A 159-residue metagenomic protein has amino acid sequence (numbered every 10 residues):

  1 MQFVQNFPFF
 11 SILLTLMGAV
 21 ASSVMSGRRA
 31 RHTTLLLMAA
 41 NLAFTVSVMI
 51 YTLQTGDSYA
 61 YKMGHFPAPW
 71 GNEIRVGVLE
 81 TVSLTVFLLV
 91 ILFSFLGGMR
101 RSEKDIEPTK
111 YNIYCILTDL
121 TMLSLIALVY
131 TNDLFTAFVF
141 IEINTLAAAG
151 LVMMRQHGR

Functional and structural regions predicted by a protein language model:
M1-F7, A21-I116: Transmembrane helix-loop-helix hairpins at membrane boundaries of multipass inner-membrane proteins
Q5-L16: C-terminal regulatory domains involved in ligand/effector binding and gene-expression control
I12, I74-G77, Y130, V139-I141: Hydrophobic transmembrane-helix microenvironments that flank and shape a buried ionizable site
L14, L37-A40, V90, T121 (+1 more regions): Transmembrane alpha-helical core residues of multi-pass small-molecule transporters, especially secondary transporters
L16, T85-V86, L146-A147: Alpha-helical transmembrane segments of multi-pass membrane proteins
M17-R31, E73, L125-N132, M153-R159: Membrane-water interface regions at transmembrane-helix termini and the short interhelical loops of multi-pass membrane
I113, L117-L120, S124-R159: Alpha-helical multi-pass transmembrane bundles of energy-transducing inner-membrane proteins
